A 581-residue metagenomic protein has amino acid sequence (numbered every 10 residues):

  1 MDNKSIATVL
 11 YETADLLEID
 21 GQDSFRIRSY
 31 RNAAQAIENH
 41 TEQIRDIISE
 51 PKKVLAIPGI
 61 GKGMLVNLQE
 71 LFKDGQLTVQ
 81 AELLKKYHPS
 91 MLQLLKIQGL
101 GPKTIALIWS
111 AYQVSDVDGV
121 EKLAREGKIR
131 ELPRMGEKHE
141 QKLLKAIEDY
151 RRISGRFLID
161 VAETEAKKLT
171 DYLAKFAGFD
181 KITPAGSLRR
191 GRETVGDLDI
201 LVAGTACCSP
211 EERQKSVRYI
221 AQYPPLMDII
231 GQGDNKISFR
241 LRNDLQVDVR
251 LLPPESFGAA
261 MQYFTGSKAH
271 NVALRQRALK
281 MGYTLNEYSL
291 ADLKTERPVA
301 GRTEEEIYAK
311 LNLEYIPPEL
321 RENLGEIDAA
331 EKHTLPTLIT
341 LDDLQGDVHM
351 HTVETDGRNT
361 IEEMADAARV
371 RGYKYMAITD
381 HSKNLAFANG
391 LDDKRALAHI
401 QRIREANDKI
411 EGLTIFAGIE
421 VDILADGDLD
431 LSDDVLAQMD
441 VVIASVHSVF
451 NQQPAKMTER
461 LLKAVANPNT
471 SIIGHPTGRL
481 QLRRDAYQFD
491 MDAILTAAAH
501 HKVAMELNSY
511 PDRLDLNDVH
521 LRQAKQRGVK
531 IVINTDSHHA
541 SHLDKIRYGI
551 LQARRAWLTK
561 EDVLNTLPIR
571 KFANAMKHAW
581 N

Functional and structural regions predicted by a protein language model:
N3-T8, T13-N39: Double-stranded DNA-binding cores of transcription factors and transposases
D15, Q35-E42, E148, A174 (+5 more regions): Generic secondary-structure signature for well-ordered alpha-helical cores
S24, R28-L198, V202-I237, D244 (+7 more regions): Accessory alpha-helical DNA-binding modules that contact the DNA backbone or grooves
I159, V353-E354: Short acidic-aromatic active-site loops that bind/stabilize oxyanions
I182-S187, G346-M350, E420: Two-metal-ion RNase H-like nuclease active-site motif
G191-R192, G196-T352, T360-G372, K383-L413 (+1 more regions): Charged catalytic cores and adjacent phosphate/nucleic-acid-binding surfaces used for phosphate/nucleic-acid chemistry
A377: Catalytic or ion-translocation cores adjacent to nucleophile or general acid/base/metal-coordination motifs in diverse
